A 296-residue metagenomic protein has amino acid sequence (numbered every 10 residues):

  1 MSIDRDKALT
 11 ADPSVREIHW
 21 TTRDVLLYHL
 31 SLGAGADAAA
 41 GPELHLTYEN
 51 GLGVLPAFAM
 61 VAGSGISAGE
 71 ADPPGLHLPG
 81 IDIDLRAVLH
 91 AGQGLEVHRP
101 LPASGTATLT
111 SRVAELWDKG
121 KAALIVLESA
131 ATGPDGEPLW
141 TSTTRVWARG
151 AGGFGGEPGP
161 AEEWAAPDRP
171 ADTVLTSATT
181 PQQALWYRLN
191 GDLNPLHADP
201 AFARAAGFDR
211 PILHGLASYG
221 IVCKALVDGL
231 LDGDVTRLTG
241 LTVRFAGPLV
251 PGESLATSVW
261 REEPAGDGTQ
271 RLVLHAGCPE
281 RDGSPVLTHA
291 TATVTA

Functional and structural regions predicted by a protein language model:
M1-S14, V88-L175, L249-G252, A256-A296: HotDog/MaoC-like acyl-thioester-processing domains
M1-T106: Hydrophobic, proline/glycine-rich low-complexity stretches
S2-T47, E163-S218, A225-D228: A contiguous, surface-exposed recognition patch within enzymatic or periplasmic domains that forms
D6-K7, A39, I66-L76, A87-A91 (+7 more regions): A short linear-motif detector with a strong N-terminal bias
E17, A68-G75, V146-G150, T179-L189: Phosphate-binding glycine-rich loops and adjacent basic patches that engage nucleotide phosphates, nucleic-acid
E17-H19, E43-T47, G53-M60, A87-V88 (+13 more regions): Residue-level preference for alpha-helix termini and adjacent loops
A201-T291: Catalytic-pocket segment enriched in acidic/His residues
